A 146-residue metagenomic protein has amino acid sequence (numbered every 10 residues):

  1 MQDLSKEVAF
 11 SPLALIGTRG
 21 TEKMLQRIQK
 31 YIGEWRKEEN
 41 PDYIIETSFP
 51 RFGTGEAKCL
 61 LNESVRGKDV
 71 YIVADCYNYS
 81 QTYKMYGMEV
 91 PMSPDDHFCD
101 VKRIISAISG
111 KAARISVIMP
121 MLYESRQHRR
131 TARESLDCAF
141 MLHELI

Functional and structural regions predicted by a protein language model:
M1-I146: PRPP-associated nucleotide enzymes
